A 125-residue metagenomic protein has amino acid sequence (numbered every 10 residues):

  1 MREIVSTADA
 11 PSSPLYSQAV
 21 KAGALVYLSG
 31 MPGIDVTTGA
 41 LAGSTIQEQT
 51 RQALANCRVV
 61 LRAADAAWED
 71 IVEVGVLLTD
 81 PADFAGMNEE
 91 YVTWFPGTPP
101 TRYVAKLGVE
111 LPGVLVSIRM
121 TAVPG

Functional and structural regions predicted by a protein language model:
M1-A55, V59-V72, L78-G125: N-terminal presequence-like segments and the immediate start of the first folded domain
